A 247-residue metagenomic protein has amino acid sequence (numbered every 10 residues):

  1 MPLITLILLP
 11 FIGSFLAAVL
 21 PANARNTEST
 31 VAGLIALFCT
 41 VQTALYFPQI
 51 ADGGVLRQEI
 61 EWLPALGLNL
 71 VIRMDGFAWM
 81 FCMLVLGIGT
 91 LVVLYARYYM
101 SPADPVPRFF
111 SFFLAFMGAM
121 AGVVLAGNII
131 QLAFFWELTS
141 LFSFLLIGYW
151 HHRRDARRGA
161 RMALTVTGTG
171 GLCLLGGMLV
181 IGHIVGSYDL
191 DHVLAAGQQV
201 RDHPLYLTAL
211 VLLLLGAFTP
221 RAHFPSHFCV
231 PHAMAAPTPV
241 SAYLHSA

Functional and structural regions predicted by a protein language model:
M1-A247: ...captures the hydrophobic TM-helix bundle architecture rather than a specific catalytic motif, and can also fire on
